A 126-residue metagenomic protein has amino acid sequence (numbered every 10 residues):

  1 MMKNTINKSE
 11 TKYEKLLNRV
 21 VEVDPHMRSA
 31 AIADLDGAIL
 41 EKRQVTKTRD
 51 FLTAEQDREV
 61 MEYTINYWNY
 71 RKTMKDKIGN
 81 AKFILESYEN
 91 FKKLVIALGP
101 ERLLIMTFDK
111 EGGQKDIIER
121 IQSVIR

Functional and structural regions predicted by a protein language model:
M1-R126: Non-catalytic interaction/Regulatory regions outside core domains
